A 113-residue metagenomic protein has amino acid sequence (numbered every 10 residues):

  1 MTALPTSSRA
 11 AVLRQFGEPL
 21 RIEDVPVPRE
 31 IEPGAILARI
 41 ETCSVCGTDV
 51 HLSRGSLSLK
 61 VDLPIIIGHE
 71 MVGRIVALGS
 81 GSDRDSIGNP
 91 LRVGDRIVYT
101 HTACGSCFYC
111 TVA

Functional and structural regions predicted by a protein language model:
L4, E23-V27: Generic detection of short hydrophobic beta-strand segments and adjacent strand-loop junctions
L4-A11: Short structural boundary motif marking the start of a folded domain
Q15-G17, V27-E30: Short polar/acidic secondary-structure junctions
G17-I22, P33, G47-T48: Short N-terminal binding/cap micro-motifs at the start of the first secondary-structure element
P28-C43, S56-T111: Glycine-rich beta-strand-centered segment in the early N-terminal region that forms part of a ligand/cofactor-binding
T48-R54: Cytochrome P450 core scaffold surrounding the K-helix E-X-X-R motif and the conserved "meander" helix-loop region
